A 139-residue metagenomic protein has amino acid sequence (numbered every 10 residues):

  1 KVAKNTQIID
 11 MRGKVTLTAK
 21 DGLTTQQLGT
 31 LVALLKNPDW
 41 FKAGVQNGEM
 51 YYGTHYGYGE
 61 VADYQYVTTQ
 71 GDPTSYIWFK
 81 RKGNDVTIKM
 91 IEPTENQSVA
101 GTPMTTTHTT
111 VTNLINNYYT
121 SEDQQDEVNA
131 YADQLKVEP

Functional and structural regions predicted by a protein language model:
K1-P139: Mature, Sec-exported extracytoplasmic domains of Gram-positive
